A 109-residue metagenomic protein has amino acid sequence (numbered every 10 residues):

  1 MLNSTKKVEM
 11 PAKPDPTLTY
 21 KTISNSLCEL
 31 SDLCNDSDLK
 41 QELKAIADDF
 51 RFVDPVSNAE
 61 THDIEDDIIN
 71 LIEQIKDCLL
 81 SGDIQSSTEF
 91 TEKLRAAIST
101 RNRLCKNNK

Functional and structural regions predicted by a protein language model:
L2-S26: Membrane-proximal helical linkers
D15-I23, S31-N35, K44-D48, I64-K109: Soluble C-terminal extramembrane regulatory/interaction domains of multi-pass membrane proteins
L30-S37, V53-T61: Short, solvent-exposed, charged loop/turn and helix-capping segments that join or cap alpha-helices on peripheral
